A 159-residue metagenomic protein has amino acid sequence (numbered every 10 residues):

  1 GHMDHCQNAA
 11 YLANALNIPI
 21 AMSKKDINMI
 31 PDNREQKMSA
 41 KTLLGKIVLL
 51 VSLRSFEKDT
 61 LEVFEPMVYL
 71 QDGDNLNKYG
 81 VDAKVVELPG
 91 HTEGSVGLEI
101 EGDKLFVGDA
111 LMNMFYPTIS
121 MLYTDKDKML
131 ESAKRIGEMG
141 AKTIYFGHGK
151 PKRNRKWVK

Functional and structural regions predicted by a protein language model:
G1-V68: Active-site HxH/HxHxD metal-binding segment of metal-dependent hydrolases
A10-N14, R34-M38, G102-D103, S120-L122 (+1 more regions): Short, glycine/charged-enriched secondary-structure capping and boundary segments
M29-N33, Y79, F115: Residues that scaffold the ATP/ADP-binding catalytic core of kinase and kinase-like folds
D59-L61, N75, D82-W157: Metallo-beta-lactamase
V68-N77: Short internal loop-to-helix segment that lines adenine-nucleotide cofactor pockets
